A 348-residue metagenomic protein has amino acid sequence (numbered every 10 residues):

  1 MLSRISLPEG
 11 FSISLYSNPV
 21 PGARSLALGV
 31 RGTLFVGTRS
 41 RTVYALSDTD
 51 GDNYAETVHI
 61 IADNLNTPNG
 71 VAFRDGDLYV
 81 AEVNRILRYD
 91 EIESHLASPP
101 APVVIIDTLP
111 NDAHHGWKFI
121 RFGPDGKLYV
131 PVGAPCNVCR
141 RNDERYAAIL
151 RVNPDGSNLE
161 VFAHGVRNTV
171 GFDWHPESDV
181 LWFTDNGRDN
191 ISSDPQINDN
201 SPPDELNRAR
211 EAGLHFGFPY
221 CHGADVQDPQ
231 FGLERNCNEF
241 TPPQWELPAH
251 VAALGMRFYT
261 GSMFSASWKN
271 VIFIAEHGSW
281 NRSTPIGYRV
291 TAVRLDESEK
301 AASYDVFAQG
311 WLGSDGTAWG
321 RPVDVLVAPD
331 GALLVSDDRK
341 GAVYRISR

Functional and structural regions predicted by a protein language model:
M1-E9, W117, A134-N137, A147 (+6 more regions): Beta-propeller domain segments
L15-V20, H59-L65, I105-D112, V161-G165 (+3 more regions): Surface loop/turn motifs at the tips and blade-to-blade linkers of beta-strand repeat domains
P19, G29, R74, R121-D125 (+3 more regions): Structural WD40 beta-propeller signal
G22, V30, T57, N64-T67 (+9 more regions): Beta-rich catalytic cores
L26, V71, I120, T169-F172 (+2 more regions): Hydrophobic core register within WD40 beta-propeller blades
R31, T38-R39, V83-R85, E91 (+4 more regions): Short loop/turn segments immediately following the C-termini of beta-strands
T33-G37, D77-V80, K127-P131, V180-T184 (+2 more regions): Conserved beta-propeller blade signature
T57-V58, T67, A72-R74, N84-G123 (+3 more regions): Asp-box/WD-like beta-propeller blade repeats and closely related beta-sheet repeat scaffolds
